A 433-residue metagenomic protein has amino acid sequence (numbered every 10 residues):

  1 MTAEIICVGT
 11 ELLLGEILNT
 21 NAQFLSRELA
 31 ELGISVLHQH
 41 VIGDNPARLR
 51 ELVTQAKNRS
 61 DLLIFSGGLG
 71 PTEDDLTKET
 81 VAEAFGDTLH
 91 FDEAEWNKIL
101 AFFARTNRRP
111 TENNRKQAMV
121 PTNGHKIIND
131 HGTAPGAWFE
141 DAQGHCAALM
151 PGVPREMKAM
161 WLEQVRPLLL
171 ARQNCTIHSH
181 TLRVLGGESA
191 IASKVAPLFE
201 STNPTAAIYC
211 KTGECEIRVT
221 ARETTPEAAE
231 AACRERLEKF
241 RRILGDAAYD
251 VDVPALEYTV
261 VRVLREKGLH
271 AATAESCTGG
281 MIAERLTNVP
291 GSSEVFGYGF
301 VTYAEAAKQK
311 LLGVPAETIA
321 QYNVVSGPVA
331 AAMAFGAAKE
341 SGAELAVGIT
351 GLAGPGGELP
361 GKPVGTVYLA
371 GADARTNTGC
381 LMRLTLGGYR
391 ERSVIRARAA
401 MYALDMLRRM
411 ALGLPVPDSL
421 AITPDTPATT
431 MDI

Functional and structural regions predicted by a protein language model:
M1-Q39, E227-A231: Glycine-rich phosphate/diphosphate-binding loop of Rossmann-like nucleotide-binding domains
A3-I5, A147, A271: Conserved hydrophobic helix-helix packing surfaces used for dimerization/oligomerization
V8-T10, F65-E73, P151, E223 (+1 more regions): Glycine-rich beta-strand-to-loop/alpha-helix junction loops that act as flexible
A30-Q55, F91-G132, A307-E344: Glycine-rich oxoanion-binding loops at beta->alpha junctions
R48-E51, N58, D75-R172: Proline/glycine-rich low-complexity loops and linkers
W138-F139, I208-C210, V367-D373: Short beta-strand elements
E140-G213, R218-T220, A228-C233: Accessory alpha-helical/coil subdomains and C-terminal extensions that flank or cap enzyme catalytic cores
A228-I433: Short alpha-helical segments enriched in small residues
